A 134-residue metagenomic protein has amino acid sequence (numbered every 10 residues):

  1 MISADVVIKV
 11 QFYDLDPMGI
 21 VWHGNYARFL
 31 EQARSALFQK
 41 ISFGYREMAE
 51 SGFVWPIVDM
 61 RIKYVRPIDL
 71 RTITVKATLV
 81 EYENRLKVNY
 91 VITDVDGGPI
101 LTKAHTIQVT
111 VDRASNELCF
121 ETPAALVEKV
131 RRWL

Functional and structural regions predicted by a protein language model:
I2-I57, D112-L134: Hot-dog-fold acyl-thioester-processing enzymes
A4-I8, V58-M60, V75-K76, V88 (+1 more regions): Hydrophobic residues positioned within well-ordered beta-strands of beta-sheet architectures
G24, A33-S35, A77, T102-T106: Small-side-chain structural scaffolding
L37-T74, L79-L86: Hydrophobic beta-strand-centered segment that forms part of the acyl-chain substrate-binding groove
D69-L70, V80-L134: HotDog/MaoC-like acyl-thioester-processing domains
